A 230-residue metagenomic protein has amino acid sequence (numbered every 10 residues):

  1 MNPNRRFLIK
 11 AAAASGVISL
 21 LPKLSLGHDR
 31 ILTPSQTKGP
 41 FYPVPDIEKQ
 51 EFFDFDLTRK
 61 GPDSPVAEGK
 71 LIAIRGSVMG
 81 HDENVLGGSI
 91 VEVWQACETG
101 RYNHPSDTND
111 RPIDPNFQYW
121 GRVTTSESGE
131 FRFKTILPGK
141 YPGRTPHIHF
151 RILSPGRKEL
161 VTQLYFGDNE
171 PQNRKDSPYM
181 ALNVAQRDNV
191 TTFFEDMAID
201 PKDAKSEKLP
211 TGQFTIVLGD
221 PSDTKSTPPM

Functional and structural regions predicted by a protein language model:
M1-G16: N-terminal secretory signal peptides and thylakoid transit peptides that target proteins across membranes
H28-F194, A198, K202, S206-M230: Beta-strand-dominated extracellular/periplasmic modules and repeats in secreted or surface-exposed proteins
